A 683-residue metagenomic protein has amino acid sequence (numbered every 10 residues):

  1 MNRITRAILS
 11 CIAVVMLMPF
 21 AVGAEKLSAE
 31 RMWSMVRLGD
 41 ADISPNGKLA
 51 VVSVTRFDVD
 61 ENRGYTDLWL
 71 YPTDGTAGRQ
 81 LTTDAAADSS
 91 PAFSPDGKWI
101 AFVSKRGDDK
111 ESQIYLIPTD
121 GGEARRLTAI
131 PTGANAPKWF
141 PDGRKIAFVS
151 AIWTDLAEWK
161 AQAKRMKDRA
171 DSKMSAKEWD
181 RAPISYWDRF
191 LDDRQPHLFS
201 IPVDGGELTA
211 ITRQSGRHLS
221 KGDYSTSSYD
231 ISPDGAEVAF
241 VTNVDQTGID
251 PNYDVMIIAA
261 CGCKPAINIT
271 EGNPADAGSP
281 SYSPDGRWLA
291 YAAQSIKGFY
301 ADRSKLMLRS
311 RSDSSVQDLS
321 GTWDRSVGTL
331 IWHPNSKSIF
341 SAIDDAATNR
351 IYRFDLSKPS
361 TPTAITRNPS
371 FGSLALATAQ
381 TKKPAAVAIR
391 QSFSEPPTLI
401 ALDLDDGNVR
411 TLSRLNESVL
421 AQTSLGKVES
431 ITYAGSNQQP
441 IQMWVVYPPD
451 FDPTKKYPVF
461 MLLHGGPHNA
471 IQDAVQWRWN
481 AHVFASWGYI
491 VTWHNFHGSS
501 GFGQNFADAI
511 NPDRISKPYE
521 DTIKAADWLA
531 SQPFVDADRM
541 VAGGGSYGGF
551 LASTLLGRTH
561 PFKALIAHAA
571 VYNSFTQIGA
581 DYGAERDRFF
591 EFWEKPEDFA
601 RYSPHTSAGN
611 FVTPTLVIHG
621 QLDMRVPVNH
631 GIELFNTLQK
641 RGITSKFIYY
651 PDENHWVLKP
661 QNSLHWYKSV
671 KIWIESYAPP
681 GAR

Functional and structural regions predicted by a protein language model:
D42, A147-V149, D171-D180, I184-T212 (+7 more regions): Non-catalytic accessory segments flanking enzyme active sites
P45-N46, P95-D96, P141-D142, P233-D234 (+3 more regions): Residue-level detector of Asp-centered blade-edge/turn motifs that repeat once per structural unit in beta-propeller
G47-A50, G97-I100, I146-A147, V238 (+3 more regions): Hydrophobic beta-strand positions that form the internal "hydrophobic ladder" of WD40/Gbeta-like beta-propeller blades
V54-D67, T82-D88, A101-Y115, E123 (+10 more regions): A flexible loop/linker signature enriched in serine peptidases of the S9 family
P72-T76, P118-G122, P202-G206, A259-C263 (+3 more regions): Short loop/turn segments that connect beta-strands within beta-propeller blades
Y447, K455-G465: Short beta-strand element of the alpha/beta-hydrolase
K456, P467-A481, F496, N629-H630: The serine-hydrolase catalytic nucleophile loop
N480, A485-S486, W493-R683: Active-site-proximal cap/loop segments of hydrolase catalytic domains
